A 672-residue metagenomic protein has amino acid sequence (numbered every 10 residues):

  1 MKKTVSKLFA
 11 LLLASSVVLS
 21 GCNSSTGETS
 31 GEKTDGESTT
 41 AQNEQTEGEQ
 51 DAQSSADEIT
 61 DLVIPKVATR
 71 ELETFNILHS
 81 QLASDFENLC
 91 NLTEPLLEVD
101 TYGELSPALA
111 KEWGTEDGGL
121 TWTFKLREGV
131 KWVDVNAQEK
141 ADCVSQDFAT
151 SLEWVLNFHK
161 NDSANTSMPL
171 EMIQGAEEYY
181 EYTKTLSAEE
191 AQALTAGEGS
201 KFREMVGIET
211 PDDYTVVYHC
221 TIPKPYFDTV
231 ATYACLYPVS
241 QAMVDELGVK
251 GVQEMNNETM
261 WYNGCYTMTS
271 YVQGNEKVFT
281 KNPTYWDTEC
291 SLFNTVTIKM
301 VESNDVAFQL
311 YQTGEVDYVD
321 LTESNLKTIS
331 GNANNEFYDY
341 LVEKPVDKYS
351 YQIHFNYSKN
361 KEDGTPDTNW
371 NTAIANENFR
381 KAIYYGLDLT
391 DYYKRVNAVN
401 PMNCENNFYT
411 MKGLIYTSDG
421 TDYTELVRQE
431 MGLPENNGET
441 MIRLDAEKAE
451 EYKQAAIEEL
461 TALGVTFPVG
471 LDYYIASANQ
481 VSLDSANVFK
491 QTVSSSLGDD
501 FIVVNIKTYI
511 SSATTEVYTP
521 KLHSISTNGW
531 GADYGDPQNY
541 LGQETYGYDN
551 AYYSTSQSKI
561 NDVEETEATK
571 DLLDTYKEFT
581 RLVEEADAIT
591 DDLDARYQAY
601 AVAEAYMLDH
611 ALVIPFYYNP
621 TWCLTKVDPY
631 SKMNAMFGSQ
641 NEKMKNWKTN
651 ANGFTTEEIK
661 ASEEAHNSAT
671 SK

Functional and structural regions predicted by a protein language model:
P65-G118, W261: N-terminal lobe/hinge region of extracytoplasmic solute-binding protein
A68-L89, L109, N136-A137, P225-P238 (+5 more regions): A structural "hinge/loop" feature
T101, E190-T195, K201-M205, D212-Y214 (+2 more regions): Gly/Pro-rich hinge or "lid" segments in bacterial periplasmic/extracellular proteins
K111-A176, V217, A307-L310, N369-A375 (+1 more regions): Aromatic- and charge-enriched surface segment that lines or borders ligand/interaction sites
V249-N257, T284-N332: Ligand-site clamp/hinge motif
Q273, P401, N436-A532, T575 (+2 more regions): Ligand/substrate-recognition segments at binding pockets and active sites
S324-K448, K570-Y576, H610-V627: Local pocket/hinge segments that shape ligand/substrate recognition
Y384-E425, S477, V481-Q491, Y518-K672: Detector for C-terminal structural segments
